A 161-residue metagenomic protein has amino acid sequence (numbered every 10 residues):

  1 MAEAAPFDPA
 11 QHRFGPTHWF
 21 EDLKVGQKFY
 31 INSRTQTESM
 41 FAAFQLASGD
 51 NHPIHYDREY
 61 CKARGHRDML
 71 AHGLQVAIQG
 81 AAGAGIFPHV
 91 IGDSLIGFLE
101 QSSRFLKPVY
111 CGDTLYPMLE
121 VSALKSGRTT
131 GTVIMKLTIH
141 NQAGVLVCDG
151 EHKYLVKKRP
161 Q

Functional and structural regions predicted by a protein language model:
M1-K24, F105-Q161: HotDog/MaoC-like acyl-thioester-processing domains
A2-A71, K158: Catalytic strand-loop segment that frames the active site of acyl-thioester-processing enzymes
V25-Q27, N32, M40, D50 (+3 more regions): A generic structural signal for short beta-strands and their flanking turns/coil linkers
L46-D50, G85-H89, Q142: Short, intrinsically disordered, mixed-charge
P53-H55, G65-H66, I78-Q79, S94-L95 (+5 more regions): Short, intrinsically disordered/low-complexity patches at protein termini and at juxtamembrane boundaries
R64-A71, Q75-S122: Hydrophobic beta-strand-centered segment that forms part of the acyl-chain substrate-binding groove
